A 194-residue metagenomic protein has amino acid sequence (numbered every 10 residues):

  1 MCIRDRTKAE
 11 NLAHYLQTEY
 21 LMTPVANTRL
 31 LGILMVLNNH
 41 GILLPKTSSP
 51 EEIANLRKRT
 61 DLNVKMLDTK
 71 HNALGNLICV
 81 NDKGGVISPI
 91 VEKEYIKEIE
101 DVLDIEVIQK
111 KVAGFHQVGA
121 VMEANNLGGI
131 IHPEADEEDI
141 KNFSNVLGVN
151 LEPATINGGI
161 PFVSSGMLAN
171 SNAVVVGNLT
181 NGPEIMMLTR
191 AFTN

Functional and structural regions predicted by a protein language model:
M1-I3: Short, small-residue-biased leader/transition segments that mark boundaries at the very start of proteins
R6-L21, P50-K65, K93-K110, E137-E152 (+1 more regions): Surface-exposed loop/turn elements that mediate protein-protein interactions on large endomembrane-trafficking
N11-N38, L43-P45: Active-site cofactor/substrate anionic-group-binding motifs, chiefly glycine- and Lys/Arg-rich phosphate-binding loops
P24-N38, L67-N81, A113-M122, G159-M167: Repeated scaffold domains used in trafficking and secretory/extracellular systems, primarily beta-propellers
I42-G75, S88: Ordered, amphipathic secondary-structure segments that act as subunit-interaction surfaces in large macromolecular
A73-L74, V80, S88-N126, H132-N142 (+3 more regions): Redox- and metal-dependent alpha/beta enzyme cores, enriched for Fe-S-associated oxidoreductases and cofactor-handling
N157-N194: Long hydrophobic alpha-helical segments typical of transmembrane helices together with their membrane-interfacial
